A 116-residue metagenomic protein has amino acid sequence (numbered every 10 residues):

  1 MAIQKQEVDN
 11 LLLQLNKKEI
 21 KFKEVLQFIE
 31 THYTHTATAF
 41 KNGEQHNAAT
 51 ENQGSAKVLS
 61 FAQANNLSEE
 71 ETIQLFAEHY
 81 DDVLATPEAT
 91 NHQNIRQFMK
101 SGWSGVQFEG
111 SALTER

Functional and structural regions predicted by a protein language model:
A2-L12, S111-E115: Long, charge-rich, low-complexity intrinsically disordered regions
I3-V8, F28, S55-V58, A62: Intrinsically disordered, charged low-complexity linkers and terminal tails that flank or connect structured domains
Q14-A37, G110: Short, charge-rich, low-complexity alpha-helical interaction segments
F28-H32, L75-H79, F98-G102: Short acidic/histidine-centered micro-motifs embedded in hydrophobic/aromatic stretches that mark compact functional
K41-E44, A112: Short coil/turn segments at secondary-structure boundaries
G43-H92: Amphipathic protein-protein interaction modules
T90-R116: Long, compositionally biased
